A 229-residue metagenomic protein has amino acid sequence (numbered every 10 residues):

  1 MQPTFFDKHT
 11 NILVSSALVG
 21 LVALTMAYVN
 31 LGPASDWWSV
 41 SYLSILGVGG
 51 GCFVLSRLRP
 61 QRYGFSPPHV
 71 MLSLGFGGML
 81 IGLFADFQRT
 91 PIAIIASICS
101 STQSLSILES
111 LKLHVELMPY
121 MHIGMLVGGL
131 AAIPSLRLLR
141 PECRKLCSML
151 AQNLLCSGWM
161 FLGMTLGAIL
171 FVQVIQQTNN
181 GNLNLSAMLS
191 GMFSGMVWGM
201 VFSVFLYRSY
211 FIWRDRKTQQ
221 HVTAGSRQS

Functional and structural regions predicted by a protein language model:
Q2-S229: Alpha-helical membrane segments of multi-pass proteins
